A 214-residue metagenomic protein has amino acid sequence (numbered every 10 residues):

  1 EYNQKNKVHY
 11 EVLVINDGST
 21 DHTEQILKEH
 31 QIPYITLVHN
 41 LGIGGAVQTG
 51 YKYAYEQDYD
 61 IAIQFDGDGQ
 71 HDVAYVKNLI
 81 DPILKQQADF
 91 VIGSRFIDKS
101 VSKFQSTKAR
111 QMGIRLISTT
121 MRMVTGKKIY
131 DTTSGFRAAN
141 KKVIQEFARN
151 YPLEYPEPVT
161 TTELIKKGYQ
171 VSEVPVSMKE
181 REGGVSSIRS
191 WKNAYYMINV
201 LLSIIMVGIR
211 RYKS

Functional and structural regions predicted by a protein language model:
E1, V8-S19, I35, F65: Short beta-strand/loop segment that forms part of the nucleotide-sugar
K7, D58, Q86-Q87, G168: Glycine-centered short loops/turns at secondary-structure junctions
N16-Q25, G69: A conserved acidic beta->alpha catalytic loop
H30-Q31, K167: Short, structured coil segments at secondary-structure junctions
L37-E56, V73-E154, R181-N199, Y212: Acceptor/aglycone-binding surface of glycosyltransferases and processive sugar-polymer synthases
Y59-Q70: Short beta-strand-to-loop acidic/aromatic patch adjacent to the donor-nucleotide binding site
I61, D89-F90, V171: Short, Asp-centered acidic motifs that coordinate Mg2+ and/or phosphate in catalytic or ligand-binding sites
K127-K128, R149-P152, T162-K179: Catalytic donor-sugar/metal-binding loop of nucleotide-sugar-dependent glycosyltransferases
